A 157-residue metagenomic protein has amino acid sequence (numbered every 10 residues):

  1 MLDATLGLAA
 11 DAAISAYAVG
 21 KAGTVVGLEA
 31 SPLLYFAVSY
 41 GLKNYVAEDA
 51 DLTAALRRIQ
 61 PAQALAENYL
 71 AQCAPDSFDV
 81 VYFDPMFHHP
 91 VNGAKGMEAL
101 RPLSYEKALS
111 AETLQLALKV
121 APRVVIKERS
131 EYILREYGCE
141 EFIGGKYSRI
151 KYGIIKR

Functional and structural regions predicted by a protein language model:
M1-A9, V26: Conserved class I S-adenosyl-L-methionine
L6-L8, P32, E67-N68, F87-H88 (+1 more regions): Short, glycine/acidic-enriched loop or turn micro-motifs at the edges of active sites
L8-A22: Conserved SAM-binding loop of SAM-dependent methyltransferases across substrates and taxa, primarily the Class I
V19, A74, L118-A121: A generic alpha-to-beta junction signature in SAM-dependent methyltransferases
L28-V80: S-adenosyl-L-methionine
P85-T113: Mobile active-site "lid"/loop adjacent to the S-adenosyl-L-methionine
S110-K156: Conserved Class I SAM-dependent methyltransferase catalytic core
